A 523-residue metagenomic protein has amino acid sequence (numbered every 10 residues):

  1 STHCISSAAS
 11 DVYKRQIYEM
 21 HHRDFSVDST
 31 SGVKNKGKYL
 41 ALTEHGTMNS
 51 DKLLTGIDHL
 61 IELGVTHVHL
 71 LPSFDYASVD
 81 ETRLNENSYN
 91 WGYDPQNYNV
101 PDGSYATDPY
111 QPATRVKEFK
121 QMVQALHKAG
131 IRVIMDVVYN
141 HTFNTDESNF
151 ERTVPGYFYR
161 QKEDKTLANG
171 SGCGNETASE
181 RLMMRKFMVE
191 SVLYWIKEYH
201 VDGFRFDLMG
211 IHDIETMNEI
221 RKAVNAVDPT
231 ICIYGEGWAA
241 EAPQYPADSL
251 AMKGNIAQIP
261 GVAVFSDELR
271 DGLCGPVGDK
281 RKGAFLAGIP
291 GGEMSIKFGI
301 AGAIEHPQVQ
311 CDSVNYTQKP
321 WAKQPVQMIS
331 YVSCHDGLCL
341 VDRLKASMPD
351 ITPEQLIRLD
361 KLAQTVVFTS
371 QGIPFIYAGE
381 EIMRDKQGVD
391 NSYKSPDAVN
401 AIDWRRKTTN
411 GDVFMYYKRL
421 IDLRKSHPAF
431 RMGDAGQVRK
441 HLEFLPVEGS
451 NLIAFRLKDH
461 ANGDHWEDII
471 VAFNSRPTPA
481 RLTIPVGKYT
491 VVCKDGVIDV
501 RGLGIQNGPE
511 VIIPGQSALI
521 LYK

Functional and structural regions predicted by a protein language model:
T2-A9, Y13: Single conserved hydrophobic/aromatic residue that forms the stacking wall/gate of nucleotide- or nucleobase-binding
Q16-Y18, V68, V133-M135, F204 (+3 more regions): Hydrophobic faces of well-ordered beta-strands that scaffold small-molecule active sites in alpha/beta enzyme cores
R23-Y199, M209-D228, C232, Q244: Substrate-binding/active-site clefts of carbohydrate-active enzymes
R221-K222, A226-M383, V389, Y393 (+5 more regions): Conserved alpha/beta catalytic core and glycan-binding cleft of carbohydrate-active enzymes
T408-Q437: Catalytic cores of secreted or luminal carbohydrate-active enzymes
S475-G487: Surface-exposed beta-strand/loop patches in extracellular or lumenal glycoproteins
P485-D499: Solvent-exposed beta-hairpin/edge-strand motifs
L503-K523: C-terminal beta-strand-rich structural cap/linker in extracellular carbohydrate-active enzymes
